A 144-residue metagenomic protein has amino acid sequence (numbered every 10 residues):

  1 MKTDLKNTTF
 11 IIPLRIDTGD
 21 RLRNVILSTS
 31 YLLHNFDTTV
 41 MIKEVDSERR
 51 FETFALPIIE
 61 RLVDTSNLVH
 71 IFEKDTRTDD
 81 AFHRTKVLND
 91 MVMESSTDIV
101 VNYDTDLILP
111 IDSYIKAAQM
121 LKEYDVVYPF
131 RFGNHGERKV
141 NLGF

Functional and structural regions predicted by a protein language model:
M1-Y31: N-proximal low-complexity "stem/linker" segments adjacent to membrane-targeting elements
L5, S95-D98, E123: Active-site acidic short loop of glycosyltransferases
T18, K43-L56, L107: A conserved acidic beta->alpha catalytic loop
N24-Y31, K86, D90, K116: Alpha-helical elements of Rossmann-like donor-binding domains used by nucleotide-donor carbohydrate transfer enzymes
D37-R49, F72-T76: Short beta-strand/loop segment that forms part of the nucleotide-sugar
E52-E94: Active-site-proximal specificity loops/subdomain of glycosyltransferases
V92, P110-F144: Conserved catalytic core of nucleotide-sugar-dependent glycosyltransferases
D98-I108: Short beta-strand-to-loop acidic/aromatic patch adjacent to the donor-nucleotide binding site
